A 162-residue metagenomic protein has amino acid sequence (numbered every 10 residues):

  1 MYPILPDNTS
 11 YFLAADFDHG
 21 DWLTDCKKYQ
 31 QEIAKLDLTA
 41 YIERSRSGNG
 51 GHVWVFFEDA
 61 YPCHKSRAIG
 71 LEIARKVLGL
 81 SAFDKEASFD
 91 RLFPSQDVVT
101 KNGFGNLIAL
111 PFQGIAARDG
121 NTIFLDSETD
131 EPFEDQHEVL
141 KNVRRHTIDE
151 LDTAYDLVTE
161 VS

Functional and structural regions predicted by a protein language model:
M1-N49, F56-E72, G79: Signature for HUH/AEP ssDNA processing cores
S10, S47-W54, R91, D135 (+1 more regions): Generic alpha-helix detector with strongest preference for long hydrophobic helices that associate with membranes
F12-L13, A40, G51, D90 (+2 more regions): A broad, low-specificity signal marking well-ordered, structured residues that form hydrophobic/aromatic
K27-K28, K35, K65, K76 (+3 more regions): Context-gated lysine
H52, R75-V77, A116-R118: Conserved NTP-binding/hydrolysis core of motor NTPases
F83-S162: C-terminal accessory nucleic-acid interaction domains of nucleic acid-metabolism proteins
